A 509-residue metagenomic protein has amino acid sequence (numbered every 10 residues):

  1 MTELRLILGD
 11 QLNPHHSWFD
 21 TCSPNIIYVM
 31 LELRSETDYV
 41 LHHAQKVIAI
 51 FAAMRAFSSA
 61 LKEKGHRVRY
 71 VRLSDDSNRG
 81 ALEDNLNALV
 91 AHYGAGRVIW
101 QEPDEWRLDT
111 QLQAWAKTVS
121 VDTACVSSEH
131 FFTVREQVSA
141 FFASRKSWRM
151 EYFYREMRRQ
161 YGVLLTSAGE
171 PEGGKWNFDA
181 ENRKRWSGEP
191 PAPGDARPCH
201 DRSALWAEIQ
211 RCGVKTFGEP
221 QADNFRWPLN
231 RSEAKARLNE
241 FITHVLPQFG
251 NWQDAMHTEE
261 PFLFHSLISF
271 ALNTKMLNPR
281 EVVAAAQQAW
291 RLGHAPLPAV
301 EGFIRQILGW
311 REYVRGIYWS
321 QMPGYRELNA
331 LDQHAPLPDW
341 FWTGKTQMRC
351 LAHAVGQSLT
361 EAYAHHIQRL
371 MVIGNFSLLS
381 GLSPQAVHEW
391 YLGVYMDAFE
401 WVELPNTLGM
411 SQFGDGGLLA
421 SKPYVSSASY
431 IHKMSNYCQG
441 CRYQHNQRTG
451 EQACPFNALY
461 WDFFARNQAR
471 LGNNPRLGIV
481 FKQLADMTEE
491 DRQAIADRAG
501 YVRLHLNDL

Functional and structural regions predicted by a protein language model:
M1-L73: N-terminal beta-strand-loop-alpha-helix module at the start of alpha/beta ligand-binding or catalytic domains
T2-W18, A44, E172-P296, R466 (+1 more regions): Substrate/cofactor-recognition hotspot
L8, A236, E259-L509: C-terminal catalytic domain of photolyase/cryptochrome flavoproteins, centering on the FAD-binding pocket
Q11-N13, S77, E102-T110, L378: Gly/Ser/Thr-rich loops at beta-strand to alpha-helix junctions that form or flank small-molecule/cofactor-binding
L31, D122-T133, W401-G409: A generic structural motif
A49-R69, I99-W100, E361-Q385: Hydrophobic/aromatic-rich, well-ordered segments within soluble, folded domains that form packed cores
G65-G80, W340-T343: Glycine-rich phosphate-binding "P-loop"
A81-W227: Beta-rich, aromatic/charged-enriched effector core domains that present basic-aromatic interfaces for binding
